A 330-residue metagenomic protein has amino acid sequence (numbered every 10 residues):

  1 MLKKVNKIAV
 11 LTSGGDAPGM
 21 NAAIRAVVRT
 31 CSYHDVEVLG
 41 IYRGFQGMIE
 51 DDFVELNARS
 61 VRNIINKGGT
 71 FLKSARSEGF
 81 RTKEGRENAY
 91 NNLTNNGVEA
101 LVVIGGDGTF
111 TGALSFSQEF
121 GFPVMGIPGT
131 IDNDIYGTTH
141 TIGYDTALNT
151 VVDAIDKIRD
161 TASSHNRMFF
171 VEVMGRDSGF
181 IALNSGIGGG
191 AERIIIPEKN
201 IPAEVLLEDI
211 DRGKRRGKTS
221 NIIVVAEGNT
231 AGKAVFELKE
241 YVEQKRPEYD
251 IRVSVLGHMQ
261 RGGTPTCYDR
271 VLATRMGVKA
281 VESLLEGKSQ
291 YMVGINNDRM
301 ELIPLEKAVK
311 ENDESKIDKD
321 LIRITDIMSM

Functional and structural regions predicted by a protein language model:
M1-L2, M48-V103, T109, I142-N149 (+2 more regions): Glycine-rich oxoanion-binding loops at beta->alpha junctions
L2-I49: N-terminal phosphate-binding or glycine-rich loops at protein starts, especially the Walker A/P-loop of NTPases
K7-G14, T70-A75, E99-V103, F169-E172 (+1 more regions): Short glycine-rich or small-residue beta-strand-to-loop segments that form or flank ligand, phosphate, metal/Fe-S
R25-H34, V54-S60, S115-G126, I142-T146 (+1 more regions): A glycine- and small-aliphatic-rich helix-loop capping segment at beta-alpha/alpha-beta transitions that lines
V36-Y42, T161-M168, T219-I222, E248-L256 (+1 more regions): Flexible, glycine/charged-enriched surface loops at secondary-structure junctions
V103-G105, T111, S115, F120 (+1 more regions): Accessory alpha-helical/coil subdomains and C-terminal extensions that flank or cap enzyme catalytic cores
E240-M330: C-terminal non-catalytic interaction/assembly regions of soluble proteins
